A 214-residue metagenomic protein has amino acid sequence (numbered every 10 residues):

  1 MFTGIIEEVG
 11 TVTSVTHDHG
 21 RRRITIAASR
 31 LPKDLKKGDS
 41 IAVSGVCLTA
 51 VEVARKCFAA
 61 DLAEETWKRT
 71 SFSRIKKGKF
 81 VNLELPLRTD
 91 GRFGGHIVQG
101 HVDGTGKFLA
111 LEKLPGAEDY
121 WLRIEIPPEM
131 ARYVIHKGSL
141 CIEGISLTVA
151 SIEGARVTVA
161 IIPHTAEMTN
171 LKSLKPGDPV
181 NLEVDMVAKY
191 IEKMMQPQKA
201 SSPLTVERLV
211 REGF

Functional and structural regions predicted by a protein language model:
M1-F214: Conserved loop->alpha-helix
